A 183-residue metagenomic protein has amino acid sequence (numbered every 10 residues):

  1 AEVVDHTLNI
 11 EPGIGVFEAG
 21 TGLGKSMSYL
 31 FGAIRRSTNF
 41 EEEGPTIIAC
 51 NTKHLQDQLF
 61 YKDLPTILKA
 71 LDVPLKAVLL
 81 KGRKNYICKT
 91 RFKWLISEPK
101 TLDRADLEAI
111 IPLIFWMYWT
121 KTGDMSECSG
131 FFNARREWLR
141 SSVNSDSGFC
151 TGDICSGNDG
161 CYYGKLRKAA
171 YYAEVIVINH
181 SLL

Functional and structural regions predicted by a protein language model:
A1-F17: Conserved pre-motif I regulatory segment
E2-V3, S28-G32, K165, L182: Well-ordered alpha-helical segments embedded in enzymatic catalytic cores
L8-N9, R35-N39, Y171: Residue-level signal for alpha-helix termini/capping positions
E18, A49, I178-H180: Generic beta-strand/beta-sheet core signal
T21: The conserved Walker
G24-R35, F60-Y61: Motif I (Walker A/P-loop) of helicase-class P-loop NTPases
E41-E174: A substrate-engagement module of RecA-like helicase motors
Y171-L183: Conserved two-lobed SF2 helicase motor
